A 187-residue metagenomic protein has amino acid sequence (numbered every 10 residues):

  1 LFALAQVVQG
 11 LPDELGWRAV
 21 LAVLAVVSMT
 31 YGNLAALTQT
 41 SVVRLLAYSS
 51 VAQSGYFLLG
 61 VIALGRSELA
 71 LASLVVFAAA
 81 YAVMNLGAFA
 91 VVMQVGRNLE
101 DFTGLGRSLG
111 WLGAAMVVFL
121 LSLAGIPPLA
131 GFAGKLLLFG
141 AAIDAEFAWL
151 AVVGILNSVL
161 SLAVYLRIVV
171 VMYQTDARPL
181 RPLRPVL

Functional and structural regions predicted by a protein language model:
L1-L187: Alpha-helical transmembrane segments of multi-pass membrane proteins predominantly involved in bioenergetics
